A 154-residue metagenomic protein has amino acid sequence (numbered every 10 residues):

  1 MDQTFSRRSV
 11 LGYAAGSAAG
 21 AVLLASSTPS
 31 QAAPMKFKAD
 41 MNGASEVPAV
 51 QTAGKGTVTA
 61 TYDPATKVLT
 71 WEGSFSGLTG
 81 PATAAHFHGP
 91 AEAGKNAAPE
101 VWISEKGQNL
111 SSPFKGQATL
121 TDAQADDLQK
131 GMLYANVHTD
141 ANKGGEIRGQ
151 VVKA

Functional and structural regions predicted by a protein language model:
D2-A85, G89-A154: Metal-centered catalytic cores of metalloenzymes
